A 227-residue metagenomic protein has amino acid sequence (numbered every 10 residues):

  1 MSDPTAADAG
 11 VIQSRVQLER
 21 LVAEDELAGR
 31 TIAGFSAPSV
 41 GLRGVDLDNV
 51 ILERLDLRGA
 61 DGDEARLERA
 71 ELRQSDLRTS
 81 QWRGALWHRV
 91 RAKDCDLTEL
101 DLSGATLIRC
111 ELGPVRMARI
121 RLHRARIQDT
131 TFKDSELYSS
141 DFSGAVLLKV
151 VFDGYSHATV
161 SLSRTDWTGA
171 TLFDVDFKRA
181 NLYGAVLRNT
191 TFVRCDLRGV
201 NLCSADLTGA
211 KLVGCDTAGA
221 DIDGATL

Functional and structural regions predicted by a protein language model:
D3-L227: Tandem repeat scaffolds
